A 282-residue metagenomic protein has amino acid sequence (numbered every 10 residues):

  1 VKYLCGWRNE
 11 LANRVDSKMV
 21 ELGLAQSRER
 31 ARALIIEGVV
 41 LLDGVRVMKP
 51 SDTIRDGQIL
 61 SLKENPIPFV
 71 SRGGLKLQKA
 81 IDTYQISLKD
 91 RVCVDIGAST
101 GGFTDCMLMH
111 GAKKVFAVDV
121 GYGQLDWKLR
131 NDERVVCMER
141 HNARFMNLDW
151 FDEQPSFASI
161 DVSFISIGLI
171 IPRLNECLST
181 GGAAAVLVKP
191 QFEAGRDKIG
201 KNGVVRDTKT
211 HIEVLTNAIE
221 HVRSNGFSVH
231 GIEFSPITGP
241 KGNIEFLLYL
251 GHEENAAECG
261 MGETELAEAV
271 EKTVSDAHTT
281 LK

Functional and structural regions predicted by a protein language model:
W7-Q58, V92-C93: A basic, amphipathic helix-loop patch mediating RNA/tRNA/ribosome contacts
K89-S99: Conserved class I S-adenosyl-L-methionine
L108-K114: Conserved S-adenosyl-L-methionine
V118-I165: S-adenosyl-L-methionine
G168-A183: A short glycine-rich, Lys/Arg-flanked "PGG" loop and its adjoining helix->strand segment in the class I
P190-D207: Short, glycine-/aromatic-enriched active-site segment of Class I SAM-dependent methyltransferases
I244-K282: Flexible, glycine-/basic-rich loop-and-beta segments that form/coincide with the SAM-dependent methyltransferase
